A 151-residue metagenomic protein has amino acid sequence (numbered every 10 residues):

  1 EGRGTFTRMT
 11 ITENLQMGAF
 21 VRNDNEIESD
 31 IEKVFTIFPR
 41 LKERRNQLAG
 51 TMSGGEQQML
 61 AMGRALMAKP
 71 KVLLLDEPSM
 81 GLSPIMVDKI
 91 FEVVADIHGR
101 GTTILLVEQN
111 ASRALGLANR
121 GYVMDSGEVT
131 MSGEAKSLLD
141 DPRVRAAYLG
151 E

Functional and structural regions predicted by a protein language model:
M9-S29, I37-K42, N46, G133 (+1 more regions): ABC-type ATPase nucleotide-binding domains, specifically the catalytic core motifs of the NBD
L48-M52, E56: Conserved ABC ATPase signature
A65-L66: ABC ATPase C-loop
K69: Conserved catalytic motifs of ABC-family nucleotide-binding domains
L73-E77: Catalytic Walker B motif of ABC-type/P-loop ATPase nucleotide-binding domains
D88-R100: Helical segment within the ABC ATPase nucleotide-binding domain
R120, S132: Short, glycine/charged-rich "phosphate-handling" switch motifs in NTP-dependent and phosphotransfer domains
